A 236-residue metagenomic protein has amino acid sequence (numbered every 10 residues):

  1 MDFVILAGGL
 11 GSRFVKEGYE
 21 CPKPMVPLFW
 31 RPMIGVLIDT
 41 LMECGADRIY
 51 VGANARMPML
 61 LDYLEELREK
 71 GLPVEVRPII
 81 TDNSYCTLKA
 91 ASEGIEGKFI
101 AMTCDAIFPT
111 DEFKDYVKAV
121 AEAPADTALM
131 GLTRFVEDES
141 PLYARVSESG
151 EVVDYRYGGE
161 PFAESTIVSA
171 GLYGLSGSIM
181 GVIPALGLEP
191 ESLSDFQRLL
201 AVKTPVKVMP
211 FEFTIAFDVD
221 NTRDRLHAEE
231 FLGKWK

Functional and structural regions predicted by a protein language model:
M1-L61: N-terminal glycine-rich phosphate-binding loop and ensuing alpha1 helix
D2, D47-Y50, P73, K98 (+2 more regions): Residues at the starts of beta-strands that form the adenosine-phosphate
G9, D105, N221: Active-site glycine-centered loops adjacent to acidic/histidine catalytic or metal-binding residues that shape
R13, V36, M59-D62, C86-A90 (+2 more regions): Phosphate- and divalent-cation-binding pockets in alpha/beta enzyme and binding domains that engage nucleotide-derived
M25, A144-V146, V208: A structural signal for short hydrophobic beta-strand segments in well-ordered beta-sheet cores
F29, A55, I80-N83, T214 (+1 more regions): Short beta->alpha linker loops
L60-L61, R68-S147: Conserved beta-loop-beta/alpha segment of the NTase-like Rossmann-fold superfamily that binds/positions NTPs
A121, E151-K236: Catalytic-core segments of class I nucleotidyltransferases/pyrophosphorylases that form NMP-activated intermediates
